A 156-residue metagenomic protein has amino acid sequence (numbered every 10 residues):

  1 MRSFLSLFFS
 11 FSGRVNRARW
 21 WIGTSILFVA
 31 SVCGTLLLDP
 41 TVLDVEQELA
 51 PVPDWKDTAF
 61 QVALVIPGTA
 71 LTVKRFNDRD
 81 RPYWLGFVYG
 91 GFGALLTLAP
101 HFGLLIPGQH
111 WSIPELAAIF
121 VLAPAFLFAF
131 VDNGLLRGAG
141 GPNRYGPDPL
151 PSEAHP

Functional and structural regions predicted by a protein language model:
M1-I26, A30, G68-Y83, F130-P156: Membrane-interface extramembranous regions at the lipid-water interface
A18-I26, K56-F60, W84-V88, A117: Alpha-helical transmembrane segments of integral membrane proteins
S31-V65, F92-F128: Membrane-helix interface segments in multi-pass membrane proteins
G86-L96, E153-P156: Small-residue-rich segments of transmembrane alpha-helices in multi-pass membrane proteins, especially helix faces
